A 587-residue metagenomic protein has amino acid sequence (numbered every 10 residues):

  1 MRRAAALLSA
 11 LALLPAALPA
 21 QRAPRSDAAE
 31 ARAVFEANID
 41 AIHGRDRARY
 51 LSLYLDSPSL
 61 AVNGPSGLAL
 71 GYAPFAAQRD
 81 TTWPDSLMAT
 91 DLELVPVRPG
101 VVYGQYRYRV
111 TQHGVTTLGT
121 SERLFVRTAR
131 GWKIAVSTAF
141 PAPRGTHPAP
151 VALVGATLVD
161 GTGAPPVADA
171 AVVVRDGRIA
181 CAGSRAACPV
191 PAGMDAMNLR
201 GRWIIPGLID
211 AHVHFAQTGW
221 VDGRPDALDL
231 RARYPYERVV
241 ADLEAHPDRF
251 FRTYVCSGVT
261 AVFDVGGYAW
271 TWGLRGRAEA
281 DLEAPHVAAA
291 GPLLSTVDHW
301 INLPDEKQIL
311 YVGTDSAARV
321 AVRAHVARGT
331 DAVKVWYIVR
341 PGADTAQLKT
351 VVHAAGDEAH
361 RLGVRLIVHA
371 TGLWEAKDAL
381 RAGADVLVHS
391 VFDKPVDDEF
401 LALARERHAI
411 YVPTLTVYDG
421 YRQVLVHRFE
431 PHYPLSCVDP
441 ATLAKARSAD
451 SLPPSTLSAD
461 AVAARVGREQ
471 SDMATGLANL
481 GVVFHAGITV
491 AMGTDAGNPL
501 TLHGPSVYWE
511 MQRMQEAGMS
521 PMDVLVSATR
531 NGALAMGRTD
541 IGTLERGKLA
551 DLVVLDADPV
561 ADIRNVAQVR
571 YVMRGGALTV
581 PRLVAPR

Functional and structural regions predicted by a protein language model:
A20-L53, P141-H147: Short, low-complexity N-terminal intrinsically disordered segments enriched in polar/charged residues
Q21, E30, A73-L118: Surface-exposed, charged secondary-structure patches
E36-D40, L51-L68, A533: Short, solvent-exposed secondary-structure junction/capping segments
L118-R144, I179: Short beta-strand edge/turn micro-motifs at domain boundaries
L158-A171, S184-A187, A474, L502-P505 (+2 more regions): Acidic, glycine-enriched loop/beta-strand segments at the rims of small-molecule binding/catalytic pockets
A164-I205: Histidine-rich, glycine-flanked metal-binding segment
W203-A278, A379-A382: Metal-associated gating/positioning segment near the N- to mid-region
V320-A343, V391-A517, R582: Active-site neighborhoods of metal-dependent hydrolases
